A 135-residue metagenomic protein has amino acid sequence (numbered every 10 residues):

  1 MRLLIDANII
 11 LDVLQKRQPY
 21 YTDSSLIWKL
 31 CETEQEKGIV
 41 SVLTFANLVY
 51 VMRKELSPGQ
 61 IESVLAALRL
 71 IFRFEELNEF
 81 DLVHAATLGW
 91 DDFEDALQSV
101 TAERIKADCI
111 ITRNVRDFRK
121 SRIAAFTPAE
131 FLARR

Functional and structural regions predicted by a protein language model:
M1-I39, R53-Q60, K120, R134-R135: Short, well-structured N-terminal submotif of metal-dependent ribonuclease cores
R2, I71, V100-R135: Acidic, PIN/NYN-like endoribonuclease modules and their adjacent C-terminal/linker elements
I5, I39-V40, E76, T112: Short beta-strand scaffold positions
I10, F45, L82, F118 (+1 more regions): A generic structural signal for short hydrophobic patches within well-formed alpha-helices
K16, L43-T44, V64-G89: Acidic catalytic patch
S25-W28, L65, Q98: Short amphipathic alpha-helical segments and helix-helix/interface helices
S41-V49, R53-R69: Glycine/small-residue-rich phosphate/adenosyl-binding loop
